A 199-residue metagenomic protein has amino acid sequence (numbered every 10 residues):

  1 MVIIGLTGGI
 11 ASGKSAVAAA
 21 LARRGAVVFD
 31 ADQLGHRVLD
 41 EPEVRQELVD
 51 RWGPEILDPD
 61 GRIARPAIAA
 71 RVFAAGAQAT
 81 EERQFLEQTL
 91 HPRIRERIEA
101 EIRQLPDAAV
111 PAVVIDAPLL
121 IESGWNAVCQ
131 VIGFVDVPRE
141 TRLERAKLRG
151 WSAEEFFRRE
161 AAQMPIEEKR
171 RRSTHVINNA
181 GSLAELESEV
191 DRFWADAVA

Functional and structural regions predicted by a protein language model:
M1-A26, D30-Q33: Walker A (P-loop) phosphate-binding motif
G13, D32, L86, V114 (+2 more regions): Residue-level signal for inorganic ion chemistry
R24, R45-V49, R139-L143, K147 (+1 more regions): An amphipathic alpha-helix signature
A26, V110, W151: Short phosphate-binding/catalytic loops that engage adenosine nucleotides
V28, Q130-F134, V176-N178: Short, well-ordered beta-strand core segments
Q33-P111: ATP-dependent small-molecule kinase phosphotransfer cores that center on conserved nucleotide phosphate-binding segments
E99-L148: ATP-dependent NMP and nucleoside kinases share a basic, alpha-helical "lid"
N126-V128, E144, L148-A199: Small-molecule kinase domains that catalyze NTP-dependent phosphoryl transfer to phosphate-bearing small molecules
